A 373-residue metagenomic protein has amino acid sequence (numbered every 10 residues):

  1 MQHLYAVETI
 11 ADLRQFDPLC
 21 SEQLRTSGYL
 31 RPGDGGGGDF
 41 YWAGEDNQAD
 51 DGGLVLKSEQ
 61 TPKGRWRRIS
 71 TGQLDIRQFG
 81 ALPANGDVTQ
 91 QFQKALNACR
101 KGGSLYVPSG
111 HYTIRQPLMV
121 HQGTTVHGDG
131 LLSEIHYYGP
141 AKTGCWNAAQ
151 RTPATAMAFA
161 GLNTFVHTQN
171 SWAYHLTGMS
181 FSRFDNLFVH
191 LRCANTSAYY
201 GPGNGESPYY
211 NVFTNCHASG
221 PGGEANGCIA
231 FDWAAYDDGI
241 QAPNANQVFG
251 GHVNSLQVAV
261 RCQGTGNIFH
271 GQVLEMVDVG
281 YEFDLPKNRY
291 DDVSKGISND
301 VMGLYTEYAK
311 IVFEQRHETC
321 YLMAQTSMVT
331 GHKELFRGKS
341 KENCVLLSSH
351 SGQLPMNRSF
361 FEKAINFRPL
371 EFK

Functional and structural regions predicted by a protein language model:
M1-I10, K63-R77, L346, S351-K373: Glycine-rich, low-complexity segments
M1-S21, I76-P108: Acidic Gly/Asp/Thr-rich repetitive segments characteristic of extracellular carbohydrate-active and adhesion proteins
L4-A11, G28-Y41, K101-T125, D129-A141 (+1 more regions): N-terminal extracellular ligand-recognition/capping segment immediately after the signal peptide
L13-S21, L96-K101, V120, R151-P153 (+2 more regions): Flexible, charged surface loops at secondary-structure boundaries
E22-Q73: Short, surface-exposed terminal/edge motifs of secreted or surface/virion proteins that either
S70-Q90, T125-W172: Right-handed parallel beta-helix/beta-spiral solenoid domain characteristic of secreted/periplasmic
G123, H127-L132, P153-V166, S180-L191 (+6 more regions): Right-handed parallel beta-helix
Y174, A198-Y199, F231, V260 (+3 more regions): Hydrophobic "rung" positions of tandem beta-strand repeat architectures that form parallel beta-solenoids
